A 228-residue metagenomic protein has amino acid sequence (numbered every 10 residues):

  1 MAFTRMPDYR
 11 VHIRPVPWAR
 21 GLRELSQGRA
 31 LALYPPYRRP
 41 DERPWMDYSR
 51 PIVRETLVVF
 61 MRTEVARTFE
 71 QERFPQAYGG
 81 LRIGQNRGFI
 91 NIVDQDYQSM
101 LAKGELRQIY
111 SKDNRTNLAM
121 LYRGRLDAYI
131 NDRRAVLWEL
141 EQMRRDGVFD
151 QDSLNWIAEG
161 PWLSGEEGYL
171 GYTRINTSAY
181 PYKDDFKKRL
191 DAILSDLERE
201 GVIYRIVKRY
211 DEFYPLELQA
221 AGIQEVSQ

Functional and structural regions predicted by a protein language model:
M1-P7, R50, A77-R82, N86-K112 (+4 more regions): Ligand-binding cleft/hinge of the Venus flytrap
M1-W45, R189-L190, D196-E200, R205 (+1 more regions): Extracytoplasmic small-molecule ligand-binding "clamshell" domains of the periplasmic binding protein/Venus flytrap
R10, G88-K103, D185-Q228: Ligand-binding clefts/hinges and TM-proximal coupling segments of bilobed small-molecule sensing domains
R20, E24-Q27, Y34-W45, D127-S164: A ligand-binding cleft/hinge motif common to bilobed small-molecule-binding domains
R38, R62-R67, R82-N91, I109-D113 (+2 more regions): Short coil/turn segments
S49-Q71, I83, L170-Y172: Hydrophobic/proline-rich hinge and linker segments of small-molecule sensing/allosteric domains, predominantly
R54-V58, V148-K187, F213-S227: Periplasmic-binding protein-like
R62-I83, D96-S99, D184-K187: Flexible hinge/capping segments at coil-to-helix
